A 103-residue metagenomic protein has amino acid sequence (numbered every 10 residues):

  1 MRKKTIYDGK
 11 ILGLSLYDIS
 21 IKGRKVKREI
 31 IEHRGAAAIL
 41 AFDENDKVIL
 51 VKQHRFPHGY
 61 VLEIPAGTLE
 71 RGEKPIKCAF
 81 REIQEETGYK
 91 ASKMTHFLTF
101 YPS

Functional and structural regions predicted by a protein language model:
M1-I6, T95, T99: Short secondary-structure junctions
K4-A38, D43-E44: Acidic, metal-coordinating catalytic segment for phosphate/diphosphate chemistry, firing primarily on the Nudix
G13, Q84, G88-S103: Active-site segment of metal-dependent pyrophosphate-handling enzymes, primarily the Nudix hydrolase catalytic core
Y17, V51, F97: Hydrophobic residues at beta-strand termini and immediately following loops that shape nucleotide-binding pockets
I21-G23, R34, A66-T68, F100-Y101: Short, well-ordered turn and helix-capping elements at secondary-structure junctions
I31-H33, A37-R81, E85: Conserved Nudix-box catalytic region and its N-terminal flanking loop in Nudix hydrolases and closely related
